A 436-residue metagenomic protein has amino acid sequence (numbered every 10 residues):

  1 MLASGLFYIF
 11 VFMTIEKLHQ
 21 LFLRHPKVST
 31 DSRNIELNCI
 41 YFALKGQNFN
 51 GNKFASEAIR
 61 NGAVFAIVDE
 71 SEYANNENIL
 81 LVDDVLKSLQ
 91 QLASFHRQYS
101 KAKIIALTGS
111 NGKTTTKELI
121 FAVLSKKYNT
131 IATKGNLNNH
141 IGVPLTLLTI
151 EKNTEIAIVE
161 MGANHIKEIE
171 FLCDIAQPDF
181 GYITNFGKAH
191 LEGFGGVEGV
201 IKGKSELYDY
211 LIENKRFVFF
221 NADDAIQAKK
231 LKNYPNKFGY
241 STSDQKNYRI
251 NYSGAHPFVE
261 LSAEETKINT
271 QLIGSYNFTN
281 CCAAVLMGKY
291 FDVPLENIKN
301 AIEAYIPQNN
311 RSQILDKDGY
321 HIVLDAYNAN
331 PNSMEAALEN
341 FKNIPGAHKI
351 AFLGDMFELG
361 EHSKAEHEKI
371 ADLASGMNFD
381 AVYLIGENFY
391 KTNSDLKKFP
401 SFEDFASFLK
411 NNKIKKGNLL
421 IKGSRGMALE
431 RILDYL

Functional and structural regions predicted by a protein language model:
L2-Q91, F95, K342-I344, D372-E387 (+1 more regions): N-terminal leader/targeting and accessory segments in enzymes
I15-E16, V68-N76, Y182-H321, G346-A347 (+5 more regions): Acidic, Mg2+-coordinating active-site environments of NTP-dependent enzymes
E16, K87-A222, I226-P235, A406-K410 (+1 more regions): Phosphate-binding loop of NTP-binding sites
C39, A58, L92, L107 (+13 more regions): Residue-level signal for inorganic ion chemistry
L44-F49, P307-N310, A326-D395, S424: Active-site beta-alpha connecting loops in nucleotide-dependent enzymes
L107, N309-R311, G426, E430-R431: ATP-dependent carboxylate/acyl-activation modules
G417-D434: Peripheral docking tails and interdomain loops at the edges of cofactor- or intermediate-handling domains
